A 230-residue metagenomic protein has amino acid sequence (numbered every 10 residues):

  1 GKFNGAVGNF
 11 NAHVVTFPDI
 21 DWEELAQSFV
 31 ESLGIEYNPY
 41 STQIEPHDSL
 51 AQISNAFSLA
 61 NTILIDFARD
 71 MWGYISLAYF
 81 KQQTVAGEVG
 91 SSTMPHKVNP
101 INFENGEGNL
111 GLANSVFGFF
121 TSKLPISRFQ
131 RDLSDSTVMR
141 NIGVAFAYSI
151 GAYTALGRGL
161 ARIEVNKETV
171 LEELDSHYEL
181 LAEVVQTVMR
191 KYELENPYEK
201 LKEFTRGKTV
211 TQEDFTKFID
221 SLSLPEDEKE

Functional and structural regions predicted by a protein language model:
G1-K123: Internal glycine-rich alpha/beta core junctions
V89-E230: Catalytic-core signal marking the mid-to-C-terminal active-site face
